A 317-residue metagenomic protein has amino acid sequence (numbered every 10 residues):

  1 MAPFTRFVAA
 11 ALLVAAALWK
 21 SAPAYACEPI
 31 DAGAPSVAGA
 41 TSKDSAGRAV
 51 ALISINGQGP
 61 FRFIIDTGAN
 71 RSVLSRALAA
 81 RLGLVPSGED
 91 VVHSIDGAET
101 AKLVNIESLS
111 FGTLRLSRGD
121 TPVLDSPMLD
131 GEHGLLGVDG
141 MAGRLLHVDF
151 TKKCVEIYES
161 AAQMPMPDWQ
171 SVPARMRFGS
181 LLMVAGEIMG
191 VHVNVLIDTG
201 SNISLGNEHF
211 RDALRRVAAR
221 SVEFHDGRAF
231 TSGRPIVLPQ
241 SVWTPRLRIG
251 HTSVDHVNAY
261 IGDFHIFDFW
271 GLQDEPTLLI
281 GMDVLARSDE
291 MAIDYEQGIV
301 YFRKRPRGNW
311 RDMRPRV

Functional and structural regions predicted by a protein language model:
M1-A11: Bacterial N-terminal signal peptides that target proteins for export
A11-S21: Hydrophobic h-region of N-terminal signal peptides that target proteins for export in Gram-negative bacteria
W19-V317: Pepsin/retropepsin-fold aspartyl endopeptidases
